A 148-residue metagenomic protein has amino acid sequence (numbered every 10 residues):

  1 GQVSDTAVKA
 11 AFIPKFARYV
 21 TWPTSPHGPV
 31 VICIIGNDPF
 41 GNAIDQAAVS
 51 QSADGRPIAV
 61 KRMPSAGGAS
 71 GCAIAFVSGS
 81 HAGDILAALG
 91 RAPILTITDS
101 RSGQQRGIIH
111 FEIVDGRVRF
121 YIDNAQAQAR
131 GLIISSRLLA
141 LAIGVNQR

Functional and structural regions predicted by a protein language model:
G1-R148: Short hydrophobic alpha-helices and adjacent helix-cap/hinge residues
